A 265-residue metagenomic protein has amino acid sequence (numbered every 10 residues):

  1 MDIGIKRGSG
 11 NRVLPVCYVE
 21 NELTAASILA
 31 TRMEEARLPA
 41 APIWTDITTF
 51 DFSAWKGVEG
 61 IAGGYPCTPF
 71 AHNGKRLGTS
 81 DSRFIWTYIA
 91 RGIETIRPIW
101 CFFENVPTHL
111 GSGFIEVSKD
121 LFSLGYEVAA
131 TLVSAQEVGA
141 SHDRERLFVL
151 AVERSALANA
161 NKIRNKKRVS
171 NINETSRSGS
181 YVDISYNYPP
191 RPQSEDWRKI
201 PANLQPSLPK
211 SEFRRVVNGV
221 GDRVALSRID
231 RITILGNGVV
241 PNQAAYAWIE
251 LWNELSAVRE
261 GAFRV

Functional and structural regions predicted by a protein language model:
M1-T48: SAM cofactor-binding core of SAM-dependent methyltransferases, primarily the Rossmann-like beta-alpha-beta module
R7-N11, E34-E35, L77-D81, V117-L121 (+1 more regions): Glycine-rich, phosphate-binding/catalytic loops in enzymes
V16, A41, V58-E59, I99: Conserved acidic residues
Y18, W44, A62, F102-F103: Generic enzyme active-site microenvironment
A25, E254-V265: Short, conserved aromatic-histidine micro-motifs
F50-V58, Y65-I234: Class I S-adenosyl-L-methionine
S82, I234-A247: Hydrophobic/aromatic-rich transmembrane helices and adjacent perimembrane loops
I232, I249, L255: Catalytic phosphate/metal-binding cores of nucleic-acid and nucleotide-processing enzymes, i.e., regions that mediate
